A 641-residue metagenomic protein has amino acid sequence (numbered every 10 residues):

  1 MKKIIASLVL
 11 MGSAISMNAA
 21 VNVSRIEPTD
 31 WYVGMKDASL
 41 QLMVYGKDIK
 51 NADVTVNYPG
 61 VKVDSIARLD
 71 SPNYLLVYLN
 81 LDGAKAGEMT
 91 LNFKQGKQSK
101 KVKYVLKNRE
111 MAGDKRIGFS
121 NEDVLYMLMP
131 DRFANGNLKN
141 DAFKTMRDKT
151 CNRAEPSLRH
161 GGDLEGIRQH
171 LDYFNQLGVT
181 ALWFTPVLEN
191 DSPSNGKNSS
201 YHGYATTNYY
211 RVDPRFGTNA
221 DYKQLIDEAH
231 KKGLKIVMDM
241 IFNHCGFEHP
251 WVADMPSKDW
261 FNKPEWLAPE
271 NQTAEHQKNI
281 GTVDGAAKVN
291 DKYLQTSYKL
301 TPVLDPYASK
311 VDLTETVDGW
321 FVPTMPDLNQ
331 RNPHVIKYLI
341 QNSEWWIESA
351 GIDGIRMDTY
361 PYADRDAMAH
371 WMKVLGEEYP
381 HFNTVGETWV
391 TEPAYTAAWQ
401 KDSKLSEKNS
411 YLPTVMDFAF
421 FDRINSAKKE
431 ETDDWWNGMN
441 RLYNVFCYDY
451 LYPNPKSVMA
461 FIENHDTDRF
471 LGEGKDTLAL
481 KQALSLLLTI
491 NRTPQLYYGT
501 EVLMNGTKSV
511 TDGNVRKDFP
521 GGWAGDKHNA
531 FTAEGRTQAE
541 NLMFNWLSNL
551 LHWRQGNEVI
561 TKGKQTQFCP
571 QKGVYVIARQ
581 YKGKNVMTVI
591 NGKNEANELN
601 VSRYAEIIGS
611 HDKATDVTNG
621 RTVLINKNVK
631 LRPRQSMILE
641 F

Functional and structural regions predicted by a protein language model:
M1-R25: Bacterial Sec-dependent N-terminal signal peptides
A20-K50, N108: Beta-strand/beta-sandwich contexts
K36-E88, F93-G96: Immunoglobulin-like IPT/TIG beta-sandwich domains and homologous Ig-like subdomains
K97-K101, V105-V124, N175, V502-F641: Carbohydrate-interacting/catalytic domains
L128, F174, F184, Y209 (+9 more regions): Conserved, mostly hydrophobic/aromatic
A134-E344, S349, M368-E377, T388 (+3 more regions): Substrate-binding/active-site clefts of carbohydrate-active enzymes
H244, A253, N342-E344, E348-P453 (+7 more regions): Active-site-proximal helices and loops of the catalytic beta/alpha 8
P455-K475: Active-site clefts of carbohydrate-active enzymes
